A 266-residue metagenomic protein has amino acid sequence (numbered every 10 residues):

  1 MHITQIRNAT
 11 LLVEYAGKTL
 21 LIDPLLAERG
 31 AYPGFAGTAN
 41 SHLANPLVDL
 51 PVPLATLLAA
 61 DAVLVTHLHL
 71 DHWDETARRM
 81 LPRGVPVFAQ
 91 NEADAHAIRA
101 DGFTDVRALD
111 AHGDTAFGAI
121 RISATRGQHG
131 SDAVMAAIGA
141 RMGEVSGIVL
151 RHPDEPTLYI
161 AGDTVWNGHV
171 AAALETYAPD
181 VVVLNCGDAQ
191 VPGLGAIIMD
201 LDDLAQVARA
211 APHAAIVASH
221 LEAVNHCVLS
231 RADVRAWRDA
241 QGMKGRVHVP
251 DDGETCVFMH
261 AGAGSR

Functional and structural regions predicted by a protein language model:
M1-H2, R83-V87, E155-L158: Short active-site oxyanion
H2-Q5, T19-D23, R121-G127, T157-D163: Active-site-proximal beta-strand elements of phosphoester/diester hydrolases
K18-L64, E75-M80, S131-M135, T164-T176: Pre-active-site segment of Zn-dependent metallo-hydrolases
I22-D23, A60-L68, F88-N91, L158-T164 (+3 more regions): Active-site neighborhood of phospho(di)ester-bond hydrolases with catalytic His/Asp-centered motifs
A27-R29, H69-W73, A95-A97, G113-A116 (+5 more regions): Active-site environment of divalent metal-dependent phosphoester hydrolases
A31-P33, P51-T115, R126-S131: Active-site HxH/HxHxD metal-binding segment of metal-dependent hydrolases
P46, T164-D252: Cap/insert and terminal regions of metallo-dependent hydrolase folds
A89-E155, A236-G262: Metallo-beta-lactamase
